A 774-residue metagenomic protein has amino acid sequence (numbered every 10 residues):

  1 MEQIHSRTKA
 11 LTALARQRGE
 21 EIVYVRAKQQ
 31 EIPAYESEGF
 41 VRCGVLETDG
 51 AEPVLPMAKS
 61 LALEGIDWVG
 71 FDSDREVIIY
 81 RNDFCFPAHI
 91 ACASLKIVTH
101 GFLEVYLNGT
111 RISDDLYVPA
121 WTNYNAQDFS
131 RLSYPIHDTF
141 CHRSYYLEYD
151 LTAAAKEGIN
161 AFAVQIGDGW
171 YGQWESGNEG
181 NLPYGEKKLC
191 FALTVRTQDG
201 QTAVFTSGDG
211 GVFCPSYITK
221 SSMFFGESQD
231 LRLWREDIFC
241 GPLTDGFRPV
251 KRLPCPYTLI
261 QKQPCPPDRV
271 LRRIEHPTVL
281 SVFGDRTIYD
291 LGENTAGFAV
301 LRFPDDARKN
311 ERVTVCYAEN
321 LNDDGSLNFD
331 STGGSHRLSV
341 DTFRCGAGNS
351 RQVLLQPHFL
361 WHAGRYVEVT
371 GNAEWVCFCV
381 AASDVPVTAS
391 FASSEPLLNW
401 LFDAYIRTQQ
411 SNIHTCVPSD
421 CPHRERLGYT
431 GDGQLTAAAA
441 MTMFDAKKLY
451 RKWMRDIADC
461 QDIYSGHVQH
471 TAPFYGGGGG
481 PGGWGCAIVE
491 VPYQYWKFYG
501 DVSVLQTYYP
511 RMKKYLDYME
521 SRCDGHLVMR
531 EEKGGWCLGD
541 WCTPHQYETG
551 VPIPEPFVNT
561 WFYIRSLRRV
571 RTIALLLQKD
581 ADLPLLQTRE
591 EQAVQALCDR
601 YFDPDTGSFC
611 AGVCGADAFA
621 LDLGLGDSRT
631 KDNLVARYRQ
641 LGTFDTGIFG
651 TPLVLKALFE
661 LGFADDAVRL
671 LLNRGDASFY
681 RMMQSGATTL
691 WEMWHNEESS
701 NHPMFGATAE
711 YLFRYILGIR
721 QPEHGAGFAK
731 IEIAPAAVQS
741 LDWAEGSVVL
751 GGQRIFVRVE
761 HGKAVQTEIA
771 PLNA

Functional and structural regions predicted by a protein language model:
M1-A13: Conserved acetyl-CoA-binding loop-helix of GNAT-fold acetyltransferases
A15-A27: Conserved GNAT acetyl-CoA-binding A-motif
Y24-R26, E36, V41-K59: Conserved catalytic-core motifs of GNAT/GCN5-like acyltransferases
A62-H423, G431, K448-L449, V468-G476 (+2 more regions): Extracellular/oxidizing-compartment recognition motifs
S113-C141, D323-L338, K447-E548, P552 (+1 more regions): Helix-terminus loop motifs that line ligand-binding clefts
N181, C190-A192, F205-F239, Q263-C265 (+2 more regions): Non-catalytic C-terminal accessory modules of carbohydrate-active enzymes
G208, F213-S216, W375-A404, T408-S411 (+4 more regions): Active-site acid/base region of carbohydrate-active enzymes
F298-A307, R312-E319, G431-C460, P492-V502 (+2 more regions): Alpha-helical support elements that line or immediately flank enzyme active sites and cofactor-binding pockets
